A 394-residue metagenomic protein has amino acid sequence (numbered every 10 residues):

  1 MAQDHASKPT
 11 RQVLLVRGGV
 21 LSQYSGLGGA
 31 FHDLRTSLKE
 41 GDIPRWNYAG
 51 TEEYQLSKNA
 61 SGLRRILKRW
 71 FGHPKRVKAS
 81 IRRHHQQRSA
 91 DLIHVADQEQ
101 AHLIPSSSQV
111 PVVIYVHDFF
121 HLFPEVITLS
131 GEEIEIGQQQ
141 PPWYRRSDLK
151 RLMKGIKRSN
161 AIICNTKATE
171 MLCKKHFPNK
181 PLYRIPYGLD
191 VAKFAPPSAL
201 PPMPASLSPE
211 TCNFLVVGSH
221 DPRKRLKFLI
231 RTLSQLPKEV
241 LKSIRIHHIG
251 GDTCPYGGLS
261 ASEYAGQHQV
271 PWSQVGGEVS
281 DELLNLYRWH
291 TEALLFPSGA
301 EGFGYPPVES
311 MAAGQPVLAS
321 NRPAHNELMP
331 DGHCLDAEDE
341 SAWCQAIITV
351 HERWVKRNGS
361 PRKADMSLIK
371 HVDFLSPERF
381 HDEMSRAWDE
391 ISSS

Functional and structural regions predicted by a protein language model:
R11-L103, A265: Active-site donor-binding segments of glycosyltransferases and PAPS-dependent sulfotransferases
I136-I162: Membrane-proximal helix-turn-helix segments that form the acceptor-binding/catalytic region of lipid-linked
A168, G188: Carbohydrate-associated surface elements
L189, V217, S243-L259, G277: Glycosyltransferase donor-sugar binding loop
G258-E282: Nucleotide-activated donor-binding/catalytic signature segment of Leloir-type glycosyltransferases, i.e., the conserved
G299: Aromatic "clamp/platform" in nucleotide-sugar-dependent glycosyltransferases that forms part of the donor/acceptor
P307, A312-A319: Short hydrophobic beta-strand element within catalytic cores of glycosyltransferases and related nucleotide-activated
H333-S341, I348-N358: Conserved acidic donor-binding segment of nucleotide-sugar-dependent glycosyltransferases
